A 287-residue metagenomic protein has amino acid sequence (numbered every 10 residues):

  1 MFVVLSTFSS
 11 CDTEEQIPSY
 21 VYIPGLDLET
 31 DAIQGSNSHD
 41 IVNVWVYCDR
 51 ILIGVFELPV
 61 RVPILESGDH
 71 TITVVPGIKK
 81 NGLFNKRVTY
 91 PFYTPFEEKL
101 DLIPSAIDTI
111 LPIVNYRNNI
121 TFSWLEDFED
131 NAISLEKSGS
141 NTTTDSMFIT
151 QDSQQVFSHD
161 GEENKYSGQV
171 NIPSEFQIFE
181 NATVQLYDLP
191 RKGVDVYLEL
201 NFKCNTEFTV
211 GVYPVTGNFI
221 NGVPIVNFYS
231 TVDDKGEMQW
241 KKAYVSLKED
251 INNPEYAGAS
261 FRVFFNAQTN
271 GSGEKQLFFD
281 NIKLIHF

Functional and structural regions predicted by a protein language model:
S6-S10: C-terminal motif of bacterial Sec signal peptides marking the signal peptidase cleavage site
C48, E66-N85: A short, solvent-exposed beta-strand micro-motif common in secreted/extracellular proteins
N81-I113: Structured interaction patches on ligand/partner-binding surfaces of diverse proteins
T109-S146, Q276-K283: Extracellular carbohydrate-recognition regions
F128, V184-F208, V245, I282: Extra-cytoplasmic beta-strand recognition segments
D145-E180: Short carbohydrate-recognition loop motifs
S167-Y197, F219-S230: Secreted extracellular polysaccharide-interacting domains
N221-Y256, S272-G273: Extracellular carbohydrate recognition and processing domains and analogous Trp-centered ligand-binding platforms
